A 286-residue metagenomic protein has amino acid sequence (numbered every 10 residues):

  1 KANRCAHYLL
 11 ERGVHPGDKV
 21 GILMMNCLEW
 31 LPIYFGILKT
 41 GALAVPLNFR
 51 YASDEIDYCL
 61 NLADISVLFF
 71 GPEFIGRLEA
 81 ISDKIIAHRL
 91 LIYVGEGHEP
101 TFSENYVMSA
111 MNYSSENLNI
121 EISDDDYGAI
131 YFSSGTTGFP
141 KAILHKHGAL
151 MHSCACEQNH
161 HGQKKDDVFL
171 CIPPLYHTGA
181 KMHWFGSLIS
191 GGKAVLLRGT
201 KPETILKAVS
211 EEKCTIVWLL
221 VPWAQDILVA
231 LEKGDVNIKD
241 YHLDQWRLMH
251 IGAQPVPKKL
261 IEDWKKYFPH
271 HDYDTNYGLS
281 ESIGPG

Functional and structural regions predicted by a protein language model:
K1-R4, D124, A129, I143-K164 (+3 more regions): Conserved structural elements of the adenylate-forming
C5-Y51, P174: Conserved AMP-binding/adenylate-forming
E11-R12, K39-S109: Structural core segment of the AMP-binding/adenylate-forming
M24-M25, A42-L60, P72-R77, I172 (+3 more regions): ATP-dependent adenylate-forming carboxylate-activation enzymes
F35-T40, L62, H177, L188-I189: Short hydrophobic alpha-helices that are characteristic scaffold elements of the AMP-binding
Y93, H98, N112-F132, F139 (+1 more regions): Conserved pre-ATP/AMP-binding loop-to-beta segment of ANL
M151-V168, Y176-I216, A230-L231: Conserved AMP-binding/adenylation subdomain of ANL enzymes
I189, C214-L219, V229-G286: Gly/Ser/Thr-rich phosphate-binding loop
